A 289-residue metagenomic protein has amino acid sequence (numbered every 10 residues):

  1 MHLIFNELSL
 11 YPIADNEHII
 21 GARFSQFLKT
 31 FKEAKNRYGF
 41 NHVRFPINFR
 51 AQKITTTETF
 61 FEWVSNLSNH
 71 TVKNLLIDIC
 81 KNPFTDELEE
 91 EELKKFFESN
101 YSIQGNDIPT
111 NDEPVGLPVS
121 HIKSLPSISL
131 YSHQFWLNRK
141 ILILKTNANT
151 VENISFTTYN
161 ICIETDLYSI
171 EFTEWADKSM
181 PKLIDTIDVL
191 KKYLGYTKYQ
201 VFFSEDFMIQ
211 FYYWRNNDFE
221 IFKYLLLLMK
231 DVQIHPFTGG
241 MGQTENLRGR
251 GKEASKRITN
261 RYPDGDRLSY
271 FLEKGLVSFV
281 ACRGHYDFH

Functional and structural regions predicted by a protein language model:
M1-L183: Preference for solvent-exposed, low-hydrophobicity sequence contexts
F156-D264: Long, positively charged binding patches that form subdomain-scale interaction surfaces for polyanionic ligands
G242-E245, F271, A281: Generic detector of ordered, mature protein regions
R261, V280-C282: Generic beta-strand hydrophobic packing signal
D266, F271-F279: Active-site beta-strand-loop-beta-strand hairpin of nuclease catalytic cores that positions key catalytic residues
C282-F288: Short beta-strand-loop-alpha-helix junction that forms the active-site gateway of nucleic-acid-processing nucleases
